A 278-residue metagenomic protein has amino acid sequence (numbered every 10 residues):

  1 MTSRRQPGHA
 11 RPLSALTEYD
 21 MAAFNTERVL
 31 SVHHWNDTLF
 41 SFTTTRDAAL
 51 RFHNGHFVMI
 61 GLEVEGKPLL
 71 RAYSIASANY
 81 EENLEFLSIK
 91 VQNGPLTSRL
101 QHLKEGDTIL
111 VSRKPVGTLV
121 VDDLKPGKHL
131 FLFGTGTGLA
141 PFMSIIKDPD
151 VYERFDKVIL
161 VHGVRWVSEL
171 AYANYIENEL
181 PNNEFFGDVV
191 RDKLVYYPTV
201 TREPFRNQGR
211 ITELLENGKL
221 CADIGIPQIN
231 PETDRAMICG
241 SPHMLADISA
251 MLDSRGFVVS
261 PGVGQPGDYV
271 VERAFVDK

Functional and structural regions predicted by a protein language model:
R4-G8, Y19-A23, V161, S168-K278: Reductase modules of NAD(P)H-dependent flavoproteins
R5, P12-E105: Ferredoxin-reductase
V58, I109-S112: Generic structural signal for buried aliphatic residues
P115-K125: A short, basic/flexible loop-to-alpha-helix module at the beginning of a structural domain
L124-H129, P231-E232: Short helix-loop-beta connector
L130-F133, M237: Conserved beta-strand elements of the Class I
T135-P141: Ser/Thr-glycine-rich phosphate-binding loops at phosphate-binding pockets of nucleotides, nucleotide cofactors
P141-E153: Histidine-anchored nucleotide/phosphate-binding helix
